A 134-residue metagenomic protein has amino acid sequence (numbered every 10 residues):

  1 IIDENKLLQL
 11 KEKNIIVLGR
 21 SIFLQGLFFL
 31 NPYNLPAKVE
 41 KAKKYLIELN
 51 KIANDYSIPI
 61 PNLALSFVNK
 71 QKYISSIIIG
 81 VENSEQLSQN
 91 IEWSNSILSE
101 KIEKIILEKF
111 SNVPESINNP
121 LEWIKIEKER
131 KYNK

Functional and structural regions predicted by a protein language model:
I1-I105, E129-N133: Beta/alpha (TIM)-barrel catalytic core signal, keyed to glycine-rich beta->alpha loops juxtaposed to Asp/Glu that bind
I106-S111: Post-kinase regulatory C-tail/linker adjacent to protein kinase catalytic domains
N119-K134: Intrinsic low-complexity, glycine/proline- and repeat-rich, mixed-charge intrinsically disordered regions appended
